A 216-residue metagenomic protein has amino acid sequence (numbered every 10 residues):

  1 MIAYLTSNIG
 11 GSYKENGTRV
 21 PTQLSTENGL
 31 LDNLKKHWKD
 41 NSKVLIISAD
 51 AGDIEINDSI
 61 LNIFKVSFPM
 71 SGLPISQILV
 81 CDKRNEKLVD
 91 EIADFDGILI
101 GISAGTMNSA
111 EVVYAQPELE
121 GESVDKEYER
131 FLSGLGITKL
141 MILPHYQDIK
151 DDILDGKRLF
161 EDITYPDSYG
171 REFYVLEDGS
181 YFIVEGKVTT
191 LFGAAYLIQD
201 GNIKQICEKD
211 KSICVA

Functional and structural regions predicted by a protein language model:
M1-D40, D58, V113-A115, L119-A216: C-terminal and late-domain segments of enzyme folds
L5, V80, L99-I102, Y174-V175: General beta-strand structural signal in soluble alpha/beta enzymes
G10, A51, T106: Short, glycine/serine-rich, charged loops/turns that create anion-binding and catalytic segments at active sites
T18-R19, S25-K83: ATP/NTP phosphate-donor binding region
K65, N85-A93, L132, F160-T164: Short amphipathic alpha-helical segments and helix-helix/interface helices
V80-E86, S123-D125: Short acidic (Asp/Glu) patches
K87, I92-V112: Catalytic nucleophile loop
